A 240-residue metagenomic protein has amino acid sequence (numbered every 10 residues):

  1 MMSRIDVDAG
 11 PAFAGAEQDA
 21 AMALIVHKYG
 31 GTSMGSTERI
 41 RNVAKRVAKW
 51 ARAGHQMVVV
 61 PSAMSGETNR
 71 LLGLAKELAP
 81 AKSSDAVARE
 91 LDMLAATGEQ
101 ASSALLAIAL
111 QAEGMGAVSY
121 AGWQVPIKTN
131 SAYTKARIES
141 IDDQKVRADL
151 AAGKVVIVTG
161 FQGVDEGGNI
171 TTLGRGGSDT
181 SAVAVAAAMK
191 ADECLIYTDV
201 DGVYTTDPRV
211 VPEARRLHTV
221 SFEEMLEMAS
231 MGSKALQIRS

Functional and structural regions predicted by a protein language model:
M2-D8, F13-S240: Nucleotide/pyrophosphate-binding catalytic subdomain
